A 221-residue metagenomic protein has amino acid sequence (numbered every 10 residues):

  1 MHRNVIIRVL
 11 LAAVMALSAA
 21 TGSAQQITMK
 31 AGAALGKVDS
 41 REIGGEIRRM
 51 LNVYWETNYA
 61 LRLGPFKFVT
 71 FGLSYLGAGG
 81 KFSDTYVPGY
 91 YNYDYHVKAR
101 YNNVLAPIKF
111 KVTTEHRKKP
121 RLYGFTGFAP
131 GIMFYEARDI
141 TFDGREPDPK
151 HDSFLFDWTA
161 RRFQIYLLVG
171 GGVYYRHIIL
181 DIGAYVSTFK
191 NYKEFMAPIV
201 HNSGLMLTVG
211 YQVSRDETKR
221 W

Functional and structural regions predicted by a protein language model:
M1-K30, G171, V209-V213, W221: Bacterial Sec-dependent N-terminal signal peptides
H2-I6, L51, K67, T159 (+1 more regions): Structural motif marking the loop-to-transmembrane transition
L11, Q25, L51-V53, P120 (+1 more regions): Residues at beta-strand starts and edge strands
G22-L61, S214-W221: Short glycine/proline- and aromatic-enriched beta-strand/turn motifs that initiate or cap beta-hairpins
Q26, A60-F66, T114-K118, H151-W221: Gram-negative outer-membrane beta-barrel domains
A31-L35, Y75, A184-V186: Short, small-residue-rich loop/turn micro-motifs
A33, N58-I140, L205, V209-V213 (+1 more regions): Gram-negative (and chloroplast) outer-membrane scaffold detector with strong preference for beta-barrel transmembrane
K37-R48, A78-N103, M133-L168, T188-N191 (+2 more regions): Extracellular/periplasm-exposed beta-strand and loop segments of Gram-negative cell-envelope proteins, dominated by
